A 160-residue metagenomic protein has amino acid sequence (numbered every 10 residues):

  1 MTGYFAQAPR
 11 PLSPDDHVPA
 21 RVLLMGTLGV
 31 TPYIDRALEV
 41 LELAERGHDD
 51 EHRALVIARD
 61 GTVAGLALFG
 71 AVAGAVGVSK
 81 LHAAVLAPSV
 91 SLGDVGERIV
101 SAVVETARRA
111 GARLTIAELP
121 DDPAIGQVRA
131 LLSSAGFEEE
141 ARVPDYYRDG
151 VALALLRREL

Functional and structural regions predicted by a protein language model:
G3-H82, L86-S89, V100-S101, T106 (+2 more regions): Acetyl-CoA-dependent GNAT
A84-D94, P120-D122: A short, internal acetyl-CoA/4′-phosphopantetheine-binding micro-motif in the GNAT/acyltransferase core
A107-D121: Conserved GNAT acetyl-CoA-binding A-motif
E118-P120, S133-L153: Conserved catalytic-core motifs of GNAT/GCN5-like acyltransferases
